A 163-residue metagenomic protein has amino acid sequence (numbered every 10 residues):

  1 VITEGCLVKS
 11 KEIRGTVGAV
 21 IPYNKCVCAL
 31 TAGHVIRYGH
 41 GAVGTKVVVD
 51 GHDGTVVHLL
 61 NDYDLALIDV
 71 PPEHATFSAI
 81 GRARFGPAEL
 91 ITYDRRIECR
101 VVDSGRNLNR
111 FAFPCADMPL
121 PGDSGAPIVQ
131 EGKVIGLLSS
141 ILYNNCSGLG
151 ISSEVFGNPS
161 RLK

Functional and structural regions predicted by a protein language model:
V1-I2, K163: Short, Lys/Arg-enriched, disordered terminal segments
I2-F113, V129-E131, I135, S139 (+1 more regions): Serine endopeptidase catalytic core focused on the charge-relay Asp
L120-S124: Short, small/polar residue-rich loop motifs at catalytic or cofactor-binding pockets
L142-Y143: A short acidic/small-residue loop/turn micro-motif
F156-K163: Catalytic phosphate/metal-binding cores of nucleic-acid and nucleotide-processing enzymes, i.e., regions that mediate
